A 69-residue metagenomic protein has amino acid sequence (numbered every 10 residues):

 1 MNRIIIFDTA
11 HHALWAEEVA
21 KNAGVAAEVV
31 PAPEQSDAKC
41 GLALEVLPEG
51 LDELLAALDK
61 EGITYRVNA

Functional and structural regions predicted by a protein language model:
M1-N2, F7-L14, E18-K21, A26-A43: Amphipathic, hydrophobic secondary-structure cores in small proteins
P31, Q35, K39-A69: C-terminal structural segments of small proteins and small subunits
